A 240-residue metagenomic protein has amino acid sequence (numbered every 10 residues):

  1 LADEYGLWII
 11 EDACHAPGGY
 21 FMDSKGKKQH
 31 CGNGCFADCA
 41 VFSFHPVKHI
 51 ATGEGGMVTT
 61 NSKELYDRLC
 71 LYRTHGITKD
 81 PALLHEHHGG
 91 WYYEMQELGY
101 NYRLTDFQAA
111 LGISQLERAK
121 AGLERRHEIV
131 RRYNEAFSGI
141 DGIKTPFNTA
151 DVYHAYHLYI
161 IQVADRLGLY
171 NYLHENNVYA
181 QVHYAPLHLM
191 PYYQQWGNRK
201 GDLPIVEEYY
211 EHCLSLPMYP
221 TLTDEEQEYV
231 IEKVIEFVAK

Functional and structural regions predicted by a protein language model:
L1-Y5: Glycosyltransferases and closely related glycan-assembly transferases that use nucleotide-activated donors
G6, F36-D38, D141: Residue-level detector of structured alpha->beta connecting loops
W8, A16, Y20, S24 (+1 more regions): PLP-dependent aminotransferase class I/II
E11-A51, W91-Q96: Conserved active-site segment immediately N-terminal to the catalytic lysine that forms the internal aldimine
C35-K79: Active-site PLP attachment segment
